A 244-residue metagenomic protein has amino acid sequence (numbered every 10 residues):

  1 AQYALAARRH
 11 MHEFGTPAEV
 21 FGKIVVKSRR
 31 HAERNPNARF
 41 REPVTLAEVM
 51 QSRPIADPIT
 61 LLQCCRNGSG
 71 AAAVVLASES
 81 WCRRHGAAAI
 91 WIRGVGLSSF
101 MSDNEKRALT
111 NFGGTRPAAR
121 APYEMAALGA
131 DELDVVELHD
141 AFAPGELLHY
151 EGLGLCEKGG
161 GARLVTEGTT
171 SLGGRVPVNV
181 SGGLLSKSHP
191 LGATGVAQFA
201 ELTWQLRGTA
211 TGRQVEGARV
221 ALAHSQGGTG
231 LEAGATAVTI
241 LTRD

Functional and structural regions predicted by a protein language model:
A1-P58: Glycine-rich, mobile lid/loop segments that gate access to catalytic sites or pores
Y3-A7, S78, F112-A126, E201-G208: Short, well-ordered amphipathic alpha-helical segments that serve as non-catalytic structural scaffolds within diverse
H10-G15, R84, A118-E132, A210: Phosphate/pyrophosphate-binding loops at sites that engage ATP/ADP/AMP, CoA/4′-phosphopantetheine, polyphosphate
E19-V20, G129-D134, K158: Short acidic capping loops at alpha-helix termini that bridge into adjacent secondary structure
K23, P54-P117, A121, E167-S181 (+4 more regions): Condensing-enzyme catalytic core mediating Claisen C-C bond formation in acyl metabolism
N104-A108, D140-R163, G174, P190 (+1 more regions): Short glycine/threonine-rich loop-to-helix capping motif typified by GTGT followed within a few residues by an Asp-Pro
F112-R116, R120-A143, G152, L184-P190: Extended C-terminal subregions enriched in glycine
